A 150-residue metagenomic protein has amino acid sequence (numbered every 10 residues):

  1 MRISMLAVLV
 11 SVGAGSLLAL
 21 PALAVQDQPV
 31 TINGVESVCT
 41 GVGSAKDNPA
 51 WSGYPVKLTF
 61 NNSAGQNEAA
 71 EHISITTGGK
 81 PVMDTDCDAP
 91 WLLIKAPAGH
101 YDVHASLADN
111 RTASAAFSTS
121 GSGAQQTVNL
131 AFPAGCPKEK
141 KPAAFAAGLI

Functional and structural regions predicted by a protein language model:
M1-L9: Bacterial N-terminal signal peptides that target proteins for export
A14, A19-P21: N-terminal signal peptide c-region/cleavage motif recognized by signal peptidases
L23-E71, I75, N110-I150: Primarily secretory-pathway and cell-envelope proteins
G79-A89: Short, acidic Ser/Thr/Gly-rich low-complexity loop/linker segments typical of extracellular and cell-surface proteins
A89-K95: Short, surface-exposed beta-strand/beta-hairpin micro-motifs centered on an aromatic residue
A96-G99, S118-S120: Hydrophobic loop/turn residues within beta-sheet-rich immunoglobulin-like superfamily modules
G99-A105: A short tyrosine-centered beta-strand micro-motif
